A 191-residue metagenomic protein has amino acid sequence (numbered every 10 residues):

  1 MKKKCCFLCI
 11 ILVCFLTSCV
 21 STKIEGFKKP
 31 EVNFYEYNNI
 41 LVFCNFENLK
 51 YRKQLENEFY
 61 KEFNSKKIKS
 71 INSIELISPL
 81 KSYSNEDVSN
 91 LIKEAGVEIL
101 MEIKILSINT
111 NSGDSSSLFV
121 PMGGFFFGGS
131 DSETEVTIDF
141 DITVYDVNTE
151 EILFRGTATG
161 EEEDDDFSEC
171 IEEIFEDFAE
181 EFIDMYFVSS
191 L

Functional and structural regions predicted by a protein language model:
M1-C19: Sec-dependent bacterial lipoprotein signal peptides
L8-C9, E47, E75, T149: Residues that form or immediately flank small-molecule/cofactor binding pockets and catalytic motifs
V13, F34, E94-V97: Alpha-helix termination/capping residues and helix-transition junctions
C19-N38, G129-L191: C-terminal/domain-edge helix-coil "capping" segments
C19-P30, I71, E102-G113: Short, charge-rich amphipathic segments
N39-N109: N-terminal segment of the mature soluble domain
R52, G113, I152: Short acidic, gly/pro-rich beta-turn/loop elements at beta-sheet edges and active-site/ligand-binding grooves
S84-T149: Surface-exposed short loop/turn segments
